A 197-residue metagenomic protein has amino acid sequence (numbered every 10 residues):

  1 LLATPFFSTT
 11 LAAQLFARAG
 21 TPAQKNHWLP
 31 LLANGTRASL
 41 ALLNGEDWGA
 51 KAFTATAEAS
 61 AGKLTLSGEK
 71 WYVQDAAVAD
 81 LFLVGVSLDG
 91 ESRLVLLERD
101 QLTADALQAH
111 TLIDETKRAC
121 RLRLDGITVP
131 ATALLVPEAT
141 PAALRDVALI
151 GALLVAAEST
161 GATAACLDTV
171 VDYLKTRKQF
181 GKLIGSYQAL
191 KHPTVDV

Functional and structural regions predicted by a protein language model:
L1-L29, A33-N34, V73-L81: Internal helix-loop-helix
T21, L40, L66-G68, V95 (+3 more regions): Buried hydrophobic positions in well-ordered alpha/beta secondary-structure cores of metabolic enzymes
N34-N44: A short, Trp-centered hydrophobic/proline-enriched beta-strand micro-motif
L43-D47, W71-Y72, A109-L112: Short, solvent-exposed loop/turn elements at beta->coil junctions and helix N-caps that rim active or binding pockets
G49-A52, D75-A79, T116: Short glycine/proline-enriched turns and hinge-like loops at secondary-structure junctions
A55-E58: A structural signal for short hydrophobic beta-strand segments in well-ordered beta-sheet cores
E69-A106: A short core secondary-structure module
L107-V197: Glycine-rich beta->alpha junctions and the first turn(s) of the following alpha-helix
